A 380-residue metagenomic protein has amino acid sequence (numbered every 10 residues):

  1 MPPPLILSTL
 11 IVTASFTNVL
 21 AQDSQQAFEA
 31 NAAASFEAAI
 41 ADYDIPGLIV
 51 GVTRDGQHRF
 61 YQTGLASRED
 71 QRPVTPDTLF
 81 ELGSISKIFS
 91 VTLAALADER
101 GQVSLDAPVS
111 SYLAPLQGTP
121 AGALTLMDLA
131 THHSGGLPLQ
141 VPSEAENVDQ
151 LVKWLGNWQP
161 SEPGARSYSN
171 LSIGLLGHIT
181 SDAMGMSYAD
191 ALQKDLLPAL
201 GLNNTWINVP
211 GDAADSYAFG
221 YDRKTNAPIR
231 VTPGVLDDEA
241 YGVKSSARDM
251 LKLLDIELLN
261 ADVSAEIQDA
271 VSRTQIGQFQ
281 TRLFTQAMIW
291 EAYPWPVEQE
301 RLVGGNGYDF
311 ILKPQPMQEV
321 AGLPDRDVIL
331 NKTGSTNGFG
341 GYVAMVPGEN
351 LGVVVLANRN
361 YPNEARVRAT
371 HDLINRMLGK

Functional and structural regions predicted by a protein language model:
I6-S15: Bacterial N-terminal signal peptides
V19-A21: Boundary at the C-terminal end of the N-terminal hydrophobic targeting segment
Q25-F80, Q102-A107, G118, D149-G156: Short, conserved catalytic-motif segment at the N-terminal edge
S67, T119-L330, S335: Short, surface-exposed loop or secondary-structure junction motifs that flank catalytic or metal-binding residues
F80-G83, R166: Catalytic tyrosine of NAD(P)H-dependent dehydrogenase/reductases that use a Tyr as the general acid/base
R282-F284, W295, N360-K380: Short, gly/Ser/Thr-rich active-site loops of penicillin-recognizing serine hydrolases
K332, G340-R359: Short, well-ordered beta-strand elements
